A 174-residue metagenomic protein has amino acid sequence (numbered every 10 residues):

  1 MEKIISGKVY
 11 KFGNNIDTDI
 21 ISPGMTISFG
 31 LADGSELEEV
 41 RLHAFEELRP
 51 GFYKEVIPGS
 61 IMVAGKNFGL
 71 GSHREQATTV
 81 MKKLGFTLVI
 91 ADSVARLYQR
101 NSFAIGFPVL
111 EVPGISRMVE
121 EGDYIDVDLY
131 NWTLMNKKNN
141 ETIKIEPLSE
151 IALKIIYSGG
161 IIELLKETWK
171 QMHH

Functional and structural regions predicted by a protein language model:
M1-F29, E163-H173: N-terminal, positively charged, Ser/Thr/Ala/Gly-biased leader segments that form transit/presequence-like amphipathic
I4, I61, S149-I151: Short hydrophobic "helix-edge" motifs at membrane interfaces and signal-peptide entry regions
G13, G65, K138: Pocket-edge structural micro-motifs
I16, G69-Q76, I156-L165: Conserved phosphate/anionic-ligand binding catalytic regions in large, soluble enzymes, centered on
I20-S22, I27-N131: Feature captures the catalytic cores and cofactor-binding loops of soluble hydro-lyases/lyases that act on carboxylate
F103-H174: Acidic, glycine-rich flexible loop/linker segments
